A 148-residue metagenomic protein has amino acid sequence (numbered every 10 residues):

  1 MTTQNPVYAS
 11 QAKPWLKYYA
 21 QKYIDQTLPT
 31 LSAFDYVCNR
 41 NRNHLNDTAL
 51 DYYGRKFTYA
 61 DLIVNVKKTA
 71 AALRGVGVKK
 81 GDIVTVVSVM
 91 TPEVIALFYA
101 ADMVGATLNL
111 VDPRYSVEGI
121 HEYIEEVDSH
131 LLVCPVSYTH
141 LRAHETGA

Functional and structural regions predicted by a protein language model:
M1-T30: Flexible, non-catalytic linker and terminal segments flanking ANL/adenylate-forming cores
S10-L16, D35-T58: AMP-dependent adenylate-forming
L28-P29, N46-T91, I95-Y99, S116-H121 (+1 more regions): Conserved AMP-binding/adenylate-forming core of the ANL superfamily
G105: Structured binding elements
V111-P113, P135: Short beta->alpha connector loops at strand-helix junctions that form conserved, small/polar/Pro-enriched
D128-S129: Proline-aspartate-enriched helix->loop->beta-strand connector
T139-T146: Conserved small/polar residues in nucleotide/adenosyl-binding loops
